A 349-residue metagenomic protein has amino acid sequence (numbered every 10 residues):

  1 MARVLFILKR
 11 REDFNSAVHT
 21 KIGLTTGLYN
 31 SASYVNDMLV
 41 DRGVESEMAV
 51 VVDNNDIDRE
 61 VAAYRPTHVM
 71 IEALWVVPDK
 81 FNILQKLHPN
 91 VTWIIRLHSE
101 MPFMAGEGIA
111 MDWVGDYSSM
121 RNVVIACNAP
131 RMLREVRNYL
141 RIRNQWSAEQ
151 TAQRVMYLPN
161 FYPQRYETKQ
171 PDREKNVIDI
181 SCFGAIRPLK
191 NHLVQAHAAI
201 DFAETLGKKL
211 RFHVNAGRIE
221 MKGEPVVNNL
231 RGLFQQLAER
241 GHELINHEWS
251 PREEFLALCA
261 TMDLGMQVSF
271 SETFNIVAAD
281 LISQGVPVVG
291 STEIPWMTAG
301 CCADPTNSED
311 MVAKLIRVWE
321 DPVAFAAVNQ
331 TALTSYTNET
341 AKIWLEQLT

Functional and structural regions predicted by a protein language model:
N30, T306, E320-T349: A charged, aromatic-enriched C-terminal amphipathic alpha-helix characteristic of glycosyltransferases across folds
A49-R121, R131: Extended catalytic core of nucleotide-activated donor transferases of GT-like folds
S118-Q153: A short, active-site helix/loop in glycosyltransferases that binds the activated sugar's phosphate group
R131, Q150-T168, R218-I219, A332: Short beta-strand->alpha-helix junction loop in the catalytic core of nucleotide-activated group-transfer enzymes
Q170-K190, A196-I200, H213: Conserved donor-binding/catalytic core segment of Leloir-type glycosyltransferases
K209-L230: Glycosyltransferase donor-sugar binding loop
V227-W249: Nucleotide-activated donor-binding/catalytic signature segment of Leloir-type glycosyltransferases, i.e., the conserved
F270: Aromatic "clamp/platform" in nucleotide-sugar-dependent glycosyltransferases that forms part of the donor/acceptor
